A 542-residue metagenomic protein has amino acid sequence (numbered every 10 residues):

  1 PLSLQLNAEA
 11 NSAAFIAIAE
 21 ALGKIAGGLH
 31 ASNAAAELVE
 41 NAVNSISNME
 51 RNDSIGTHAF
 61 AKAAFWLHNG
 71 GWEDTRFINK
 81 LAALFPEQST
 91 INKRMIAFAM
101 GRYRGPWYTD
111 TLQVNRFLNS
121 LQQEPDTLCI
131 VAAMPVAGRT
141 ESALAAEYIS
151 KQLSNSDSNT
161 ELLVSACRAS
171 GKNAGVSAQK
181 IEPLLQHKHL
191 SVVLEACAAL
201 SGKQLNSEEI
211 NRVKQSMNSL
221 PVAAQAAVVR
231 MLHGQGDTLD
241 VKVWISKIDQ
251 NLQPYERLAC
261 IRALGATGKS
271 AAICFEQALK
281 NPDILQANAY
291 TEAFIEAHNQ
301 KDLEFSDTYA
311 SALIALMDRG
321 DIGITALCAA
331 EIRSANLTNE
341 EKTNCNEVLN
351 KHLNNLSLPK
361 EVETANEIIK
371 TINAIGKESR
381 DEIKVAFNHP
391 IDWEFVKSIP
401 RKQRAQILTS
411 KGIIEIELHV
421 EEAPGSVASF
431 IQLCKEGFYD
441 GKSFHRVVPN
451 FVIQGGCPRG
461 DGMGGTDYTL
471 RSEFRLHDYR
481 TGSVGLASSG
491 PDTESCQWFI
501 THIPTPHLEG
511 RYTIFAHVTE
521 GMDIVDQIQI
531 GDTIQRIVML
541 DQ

Functional and structural regions predicted by a protein language model:
P1-L4, A13-N33, D53-E73, I91-Y108 (+13 more regions): Structural detector for internal amphipathic alpha-helices that build alpha-solenoid repeat scaffolds
P1-N7, G28-E50, W72-P86, P106-Q122 (+8 more regions): Amphipathic alpha-helical scaffolding segments comprising HEAT/armadillo-like alpha-solenoid repeats
A8, N48, E87-I91, Q123-T127 (+6 more regions): Short, mixed-charge aromatic SLiMs
A10, S89, P125-D126, D157 (+8 more regions): Residue-level recognition of short, well-ordered coil/turn positions that link secondary-structure elements
L22, A26, L38, E50 (+3 more regions): A charged, solvent-exposed segment within the mature domains of Sec-exported extracytoplasmic proteins
Q88, P125, S158, K188 (+3 more regions): Single, functionally critical "micro-switch" positions that shape active/binding sites and transmembrane helices
F98, Q179, A428: Short, contiguous clusters of charged residues that form electrostatic/catalytic patches at enzyme active sites, used
I273, Q277, N281-L285, E292 (+1 more regions): Cyclophilin-like peptidyl-prolyl cis-trans isomerases
